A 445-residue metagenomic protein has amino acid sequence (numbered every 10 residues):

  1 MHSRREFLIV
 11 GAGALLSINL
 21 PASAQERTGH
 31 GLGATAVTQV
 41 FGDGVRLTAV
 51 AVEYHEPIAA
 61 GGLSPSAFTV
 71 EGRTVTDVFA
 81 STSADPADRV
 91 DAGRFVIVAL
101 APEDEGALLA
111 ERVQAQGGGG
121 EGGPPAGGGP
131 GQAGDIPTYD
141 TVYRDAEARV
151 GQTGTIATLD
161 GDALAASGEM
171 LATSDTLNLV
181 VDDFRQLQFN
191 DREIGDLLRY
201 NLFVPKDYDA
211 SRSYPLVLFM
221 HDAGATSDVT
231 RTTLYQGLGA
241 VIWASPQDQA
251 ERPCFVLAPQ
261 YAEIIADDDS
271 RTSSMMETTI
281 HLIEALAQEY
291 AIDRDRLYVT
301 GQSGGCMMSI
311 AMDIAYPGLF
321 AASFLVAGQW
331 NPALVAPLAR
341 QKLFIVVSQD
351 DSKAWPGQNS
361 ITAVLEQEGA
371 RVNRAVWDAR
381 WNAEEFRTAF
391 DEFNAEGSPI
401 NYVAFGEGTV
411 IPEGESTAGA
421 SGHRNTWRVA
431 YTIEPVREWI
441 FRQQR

Functional and structural regions predicted by a protein language model:
M1-L15: N-terminal secretory signal peptides and thylakoid transit peptides that target proteins across membranes
Q25-A49, G72-Y214: A domain-start/cap signature at the N-terminus of enzymes
S213-D222: Short beta-strand element of the alpha/beta-hydrolase
A223-E277: Active-site machinery of serine-nucleophile hydrolases
D267-Q302: Gly/Ser-rich "nucleophile elbow"/oxyanion-hole loop immediately N-terminal to the catalytic nucleophile in hydrolases
D295-L338: Primarily recognizes the serine-hydrolase "nucleophile elbow" in alpha/beta-hydrolase and SGNH/GDSL folds
I345-V347: Short beta-strand/loop motif that positions the catalytic acidic residue of the alpha/beta-hydrolase fold
S352-W355, V372-R445: C-terminal catalytic histidine-bearing segment of alpha/beta-hydrolase fold enzymes
